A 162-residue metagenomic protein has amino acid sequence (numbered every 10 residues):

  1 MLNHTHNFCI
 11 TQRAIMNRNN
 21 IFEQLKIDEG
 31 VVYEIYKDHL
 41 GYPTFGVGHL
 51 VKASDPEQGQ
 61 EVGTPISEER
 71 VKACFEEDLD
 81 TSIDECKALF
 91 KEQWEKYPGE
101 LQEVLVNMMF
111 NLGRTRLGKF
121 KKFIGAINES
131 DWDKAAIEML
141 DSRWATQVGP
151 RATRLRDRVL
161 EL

Functional and structural regions predicted by a protein language model:
L2, H6-E34, H49-V51, K72 (+2 more regions): Long, amphipathic alpha-helical surface segments
R18-F22, K96-V106, K134: Alpha-helical scaffolds flanking conserved acidic
V32-Y33, L89-K96: Short helix-to-loop capping/linker segments positioned immediately adjacent to catalytic or ligand/cofactor-binding
I35-G41, P98, F120-K121: Short coil/turn segments at secondary-structure boundaries
K37-Q60: Substrate-binding/active-site groove segments that recognize and process beta-1,4-linked N-acetyl-hexosamine
G59-F90, G99-V106, F110-F120: Alpha-helical segment that forms one wall of the substrate-binding/catalytic cleft in peptidoglycan-active domains
